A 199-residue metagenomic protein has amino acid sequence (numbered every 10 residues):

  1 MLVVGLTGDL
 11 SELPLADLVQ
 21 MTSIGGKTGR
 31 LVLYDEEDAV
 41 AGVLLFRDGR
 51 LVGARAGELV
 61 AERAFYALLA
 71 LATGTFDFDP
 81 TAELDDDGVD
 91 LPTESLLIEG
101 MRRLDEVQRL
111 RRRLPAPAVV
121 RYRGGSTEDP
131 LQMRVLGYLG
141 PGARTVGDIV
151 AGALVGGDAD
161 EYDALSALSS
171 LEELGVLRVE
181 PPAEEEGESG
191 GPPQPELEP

Functional and structural regions predicted by a protein language model:
M1-P199: Acidic, Ser/Thr/Pro-enriched low-complexity segments and adjacent helix/loop capping patches that create flexible
